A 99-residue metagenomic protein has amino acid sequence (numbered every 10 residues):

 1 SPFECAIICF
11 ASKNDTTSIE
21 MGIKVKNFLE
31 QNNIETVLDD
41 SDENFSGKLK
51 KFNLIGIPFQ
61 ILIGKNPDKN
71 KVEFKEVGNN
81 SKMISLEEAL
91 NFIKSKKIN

Functional and structural regions predicted by a protein language model:
S1-N99: NTP/phosphate- and nucleic-acid-binding module
